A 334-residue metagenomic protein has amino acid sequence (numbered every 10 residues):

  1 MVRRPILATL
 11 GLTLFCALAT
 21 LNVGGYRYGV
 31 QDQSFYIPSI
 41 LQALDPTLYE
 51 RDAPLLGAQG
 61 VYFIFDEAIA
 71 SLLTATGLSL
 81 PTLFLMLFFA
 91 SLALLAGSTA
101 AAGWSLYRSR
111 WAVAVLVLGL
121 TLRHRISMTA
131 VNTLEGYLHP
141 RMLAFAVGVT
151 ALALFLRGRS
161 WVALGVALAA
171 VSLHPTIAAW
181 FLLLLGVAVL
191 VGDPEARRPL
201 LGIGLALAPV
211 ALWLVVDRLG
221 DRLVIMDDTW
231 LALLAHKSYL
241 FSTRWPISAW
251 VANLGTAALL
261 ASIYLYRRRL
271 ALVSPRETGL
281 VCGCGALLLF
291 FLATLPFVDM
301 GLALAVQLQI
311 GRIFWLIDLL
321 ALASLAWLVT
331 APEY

Functional and structural regions predicted by a protein language model:
M1-A19: Start-transfer (signal-anchor) and selected internal transmembrane alpha helices of multi-pass inner/ER membrane
M1-R4, L156-V162, V189-L200, L322-Y334: Membrane-interface junctions at the ends of membrane-embedded or membrane-associated helices
T20-L21, G25-Q33, L44-E50, L56-Y62 (+3 more regions): Transmembrane catalytic cores of multi-pass membrane glycosyltransferases and polysaccharide-assembly enzymes
I37-L41, L55-S79: Short hydrophobic/aromatic helix or loop-helix immediately within or flanking a transmembrane segment in polytopic
D52-A53, T76-G97: Loop-to-helix entry region of an early transmembrane alpha helix in multi-pass inner-membrane enzymes
M86, A90-L94, L138-V147, A178 (+3 more regions): Membrane-embedded alpha-helical segments of multi-pass membrane proteins, especially the transmembrane helices
T99-S127: Transmembrane-helix signature of polytopic, membrane-embedded enzymes that assemble or transfer cell-envelope glycans
L143-V162: Membrane-interface transmembrane helices that cradle and orient dolichyl/undecaprenyl
